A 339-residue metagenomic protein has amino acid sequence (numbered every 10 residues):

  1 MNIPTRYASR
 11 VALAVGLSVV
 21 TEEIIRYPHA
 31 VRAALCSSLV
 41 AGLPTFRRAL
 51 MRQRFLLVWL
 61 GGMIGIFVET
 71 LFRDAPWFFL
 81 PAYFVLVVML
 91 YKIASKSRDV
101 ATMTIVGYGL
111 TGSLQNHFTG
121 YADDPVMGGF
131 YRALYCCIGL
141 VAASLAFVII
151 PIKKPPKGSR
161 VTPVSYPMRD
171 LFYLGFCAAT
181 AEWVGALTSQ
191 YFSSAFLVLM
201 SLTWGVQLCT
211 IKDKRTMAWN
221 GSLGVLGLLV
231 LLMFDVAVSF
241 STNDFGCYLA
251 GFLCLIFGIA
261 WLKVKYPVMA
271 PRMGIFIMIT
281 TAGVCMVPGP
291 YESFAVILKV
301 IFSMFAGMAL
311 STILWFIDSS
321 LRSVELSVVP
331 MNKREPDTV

Functional and structural regions predicted by a protein language model:
M1-V339: A transmembrane helix-and-boundary motif of multi-pass membrane transporters/channels
